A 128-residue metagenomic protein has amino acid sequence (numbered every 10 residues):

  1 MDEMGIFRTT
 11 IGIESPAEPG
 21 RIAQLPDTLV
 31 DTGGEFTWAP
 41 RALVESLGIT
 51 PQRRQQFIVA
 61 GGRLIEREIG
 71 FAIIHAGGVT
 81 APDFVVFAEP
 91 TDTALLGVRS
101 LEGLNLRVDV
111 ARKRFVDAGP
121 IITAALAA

Functional and structural regions predicted by a protein language model:
M1-A128: Pepsin/retropepsin-fold aspartyl endopeptidases
